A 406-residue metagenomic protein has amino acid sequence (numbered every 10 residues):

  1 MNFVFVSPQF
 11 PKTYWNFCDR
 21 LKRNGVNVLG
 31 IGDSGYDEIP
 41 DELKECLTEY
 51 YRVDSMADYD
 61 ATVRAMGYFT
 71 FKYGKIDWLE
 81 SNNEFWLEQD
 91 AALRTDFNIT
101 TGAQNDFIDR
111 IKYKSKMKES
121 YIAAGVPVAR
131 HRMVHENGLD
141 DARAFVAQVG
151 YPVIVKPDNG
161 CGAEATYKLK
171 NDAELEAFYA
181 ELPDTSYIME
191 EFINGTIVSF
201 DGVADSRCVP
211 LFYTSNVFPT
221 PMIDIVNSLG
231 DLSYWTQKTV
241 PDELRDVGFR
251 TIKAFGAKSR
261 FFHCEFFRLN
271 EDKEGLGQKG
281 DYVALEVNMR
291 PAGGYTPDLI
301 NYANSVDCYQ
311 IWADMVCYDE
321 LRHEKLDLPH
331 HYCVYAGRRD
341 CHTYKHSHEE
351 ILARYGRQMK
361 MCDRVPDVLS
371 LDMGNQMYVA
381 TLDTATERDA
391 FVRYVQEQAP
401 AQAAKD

Functional and structural regions predicted by a protein language model:
M1-D106, D140, A385-T386, A390-P400: ATP-binding N-terminal substructure of ATP-dependent carboxylate-amine bond-forming enzymes
W15-D19, K118, R143, E176-Y179: Short amphipathic alpha-helical segments and helix-helix/interface helices
Y50-A57, R132-N137, Y167-K170: Short acidic-hydrophobic, aromatic-tinged amphipathic segments that line or gate anion-handling sites
R94-A165: A conserved helix-loop-beta module that forms one wall/lid of the active-site cleft in ATP-utilizing catalytic domains
P127-A129, Q148, P152-V155, E164-S199 (+4 more regions): Conserved ATP-binding module of the ATP-grasp superfamily
E191-A257, F261, R268, D272 (+3 more regions): ATP-dependent carboxylate/phosphate-activation module, predominantly the ATP-grasp catalytic core and closely related
A313-D406: Peripheral (often C-terminal) accessory segments that flank ATP-dependent C-N-forming ligase machineries
